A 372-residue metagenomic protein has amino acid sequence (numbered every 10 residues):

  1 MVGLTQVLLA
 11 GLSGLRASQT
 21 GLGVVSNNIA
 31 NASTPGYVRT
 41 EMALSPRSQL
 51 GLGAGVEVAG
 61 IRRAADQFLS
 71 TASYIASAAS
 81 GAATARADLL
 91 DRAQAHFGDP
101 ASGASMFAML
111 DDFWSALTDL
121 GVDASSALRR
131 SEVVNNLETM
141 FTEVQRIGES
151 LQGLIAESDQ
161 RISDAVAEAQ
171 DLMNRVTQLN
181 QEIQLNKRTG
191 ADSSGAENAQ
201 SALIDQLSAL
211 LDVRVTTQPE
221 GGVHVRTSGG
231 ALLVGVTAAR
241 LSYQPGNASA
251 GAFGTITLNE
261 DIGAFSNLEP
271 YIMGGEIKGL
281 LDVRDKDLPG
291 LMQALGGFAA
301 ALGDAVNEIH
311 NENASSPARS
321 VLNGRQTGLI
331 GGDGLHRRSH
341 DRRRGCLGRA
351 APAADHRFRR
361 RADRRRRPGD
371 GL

Functional and structural regions predicted by a protein language model:
M1-L372: Structural signature of extracellular appendage/secretion-system components
